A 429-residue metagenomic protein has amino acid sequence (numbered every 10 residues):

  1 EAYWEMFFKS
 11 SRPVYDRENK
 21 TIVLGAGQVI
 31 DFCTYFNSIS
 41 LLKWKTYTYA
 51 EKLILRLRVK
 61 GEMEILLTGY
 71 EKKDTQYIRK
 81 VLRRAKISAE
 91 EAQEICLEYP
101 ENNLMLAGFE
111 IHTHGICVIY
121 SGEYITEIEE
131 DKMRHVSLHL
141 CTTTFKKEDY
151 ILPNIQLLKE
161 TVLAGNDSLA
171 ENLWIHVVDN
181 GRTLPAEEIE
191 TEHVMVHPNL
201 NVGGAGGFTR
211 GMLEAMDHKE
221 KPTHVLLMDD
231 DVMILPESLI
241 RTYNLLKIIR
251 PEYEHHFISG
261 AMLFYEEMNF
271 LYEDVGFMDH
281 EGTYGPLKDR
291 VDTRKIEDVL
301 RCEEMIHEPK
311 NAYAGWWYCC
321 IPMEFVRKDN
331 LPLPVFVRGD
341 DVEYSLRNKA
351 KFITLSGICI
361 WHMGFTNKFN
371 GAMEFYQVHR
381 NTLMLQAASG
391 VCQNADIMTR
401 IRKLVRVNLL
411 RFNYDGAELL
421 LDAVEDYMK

Functional and structural regions predicted by a protein language model:
E1-E110, R380-K429: Terminal low-complexity segments of carbohydrate-biosynthetic enzymes
Y120-E130, L355-G371: Active-site donor/metal-binding and catalytic loop motifs of nucleotide-sugar-dependent glycosylation enzymes
L158-H197: Acidic donor-binding segment of Leloir-type glycosyltransferases
I189-G206, E214: Conserved donor nucleotide-binding strand/loop of the catalytic core
E220-M233: Short beta-strand-to-loop acidic/aromatic patch adjacent to the donor-nucleotide binding site
E237-L287: Conserved donor NDP-sugar-binding/catalytic core segment of glycosyltransferases
D289-Y318: A recurrent flexible, glycine/aromatic-enriched loop bordering the glycosyltransferase active site that acts as
A314-Y318, R327-L346, K351-I360, M373: Donor nucleotide-sugar recognition loop
